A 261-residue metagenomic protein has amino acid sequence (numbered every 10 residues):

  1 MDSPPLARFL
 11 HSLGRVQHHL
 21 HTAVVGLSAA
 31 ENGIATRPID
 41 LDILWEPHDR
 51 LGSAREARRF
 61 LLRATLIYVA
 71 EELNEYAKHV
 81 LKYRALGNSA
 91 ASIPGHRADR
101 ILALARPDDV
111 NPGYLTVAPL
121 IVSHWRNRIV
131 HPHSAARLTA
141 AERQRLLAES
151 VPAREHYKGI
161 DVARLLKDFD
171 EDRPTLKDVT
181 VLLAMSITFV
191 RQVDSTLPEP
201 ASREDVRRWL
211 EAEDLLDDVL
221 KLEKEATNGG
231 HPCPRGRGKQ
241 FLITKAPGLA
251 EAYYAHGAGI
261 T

Functional and structural regions predicted by a protein language model:
M1-V69, E75-A77, S150-T261: Extended intrinsically disordered or low-complexity regions, especially N/C-terminal cytosolic tails and loops, rather
R63-T180, Y254-T261: Flexible secondary-structure boundary motifs
